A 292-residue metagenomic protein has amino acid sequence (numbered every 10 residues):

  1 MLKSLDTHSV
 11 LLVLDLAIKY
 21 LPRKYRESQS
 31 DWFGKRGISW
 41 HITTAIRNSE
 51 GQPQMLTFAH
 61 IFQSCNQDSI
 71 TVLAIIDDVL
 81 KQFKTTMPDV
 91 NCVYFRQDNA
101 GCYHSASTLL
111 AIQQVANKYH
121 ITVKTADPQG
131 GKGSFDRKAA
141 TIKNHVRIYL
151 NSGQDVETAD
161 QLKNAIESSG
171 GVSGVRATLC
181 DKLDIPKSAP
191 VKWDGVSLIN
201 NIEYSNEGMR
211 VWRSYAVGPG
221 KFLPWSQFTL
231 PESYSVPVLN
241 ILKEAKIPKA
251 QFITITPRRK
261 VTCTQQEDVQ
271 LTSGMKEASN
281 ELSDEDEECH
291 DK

Functional and structural regions predicted by a protein language model:
M1-K292: Extended mixed-charge, aromatic/glycine-enriched low-complexity segments
